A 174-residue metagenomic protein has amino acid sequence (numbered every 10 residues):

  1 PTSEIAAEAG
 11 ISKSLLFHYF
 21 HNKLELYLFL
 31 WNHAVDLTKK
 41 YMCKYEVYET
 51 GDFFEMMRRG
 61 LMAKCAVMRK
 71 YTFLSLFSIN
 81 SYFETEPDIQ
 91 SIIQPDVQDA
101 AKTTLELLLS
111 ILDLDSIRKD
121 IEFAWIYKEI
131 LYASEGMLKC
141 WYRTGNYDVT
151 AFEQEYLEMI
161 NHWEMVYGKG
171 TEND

Functional and structural regions predicted by a protein language model:
P1-E25, F29: Helix-turn-helix
E4, L24-L28, K40, E55 (+1 more regions): Residue-level preference for short helical/loop micro-motifs built around acidic side chains
F29, C43-K70, F123-I130: Hydrophobic alpha-helical connector segments
D36-C43, A66, P87-S116, A124-K139 (+2 more regions): Amphipathic alpha-helical packing segments from all-alpha helical-bundle domains
T38, E55-N80, K102-E106, L131: Helical hydrophobic small-molecule/effector-binding pocket
M68-I89, K139-R143: Amphipathic alpha-helical segments used for helix-helix packing
L76-S78, Q90-I92, D120, T150 (+1 more regions): Short, hydrophobic secondary-structure boundary micro-motifs
E164-D174: C-terminal effector-binding regulatory domain of bacterial HTH transcription factors
